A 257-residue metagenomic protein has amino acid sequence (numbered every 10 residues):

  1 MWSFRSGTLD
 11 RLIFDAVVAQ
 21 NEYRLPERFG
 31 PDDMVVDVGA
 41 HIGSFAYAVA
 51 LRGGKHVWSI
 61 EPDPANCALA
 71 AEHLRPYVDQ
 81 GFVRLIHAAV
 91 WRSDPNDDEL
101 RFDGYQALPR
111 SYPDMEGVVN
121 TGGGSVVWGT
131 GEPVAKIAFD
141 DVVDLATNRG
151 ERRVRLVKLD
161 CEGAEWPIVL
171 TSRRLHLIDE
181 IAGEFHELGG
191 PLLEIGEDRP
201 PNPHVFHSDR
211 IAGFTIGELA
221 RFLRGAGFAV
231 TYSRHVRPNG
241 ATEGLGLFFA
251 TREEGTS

Functional and structural regions predicted by a protein language model:
M1-S257: Phosphate/nucleotide-binding beta-alpha loop and adjacent structural elements of enzyme active sites
